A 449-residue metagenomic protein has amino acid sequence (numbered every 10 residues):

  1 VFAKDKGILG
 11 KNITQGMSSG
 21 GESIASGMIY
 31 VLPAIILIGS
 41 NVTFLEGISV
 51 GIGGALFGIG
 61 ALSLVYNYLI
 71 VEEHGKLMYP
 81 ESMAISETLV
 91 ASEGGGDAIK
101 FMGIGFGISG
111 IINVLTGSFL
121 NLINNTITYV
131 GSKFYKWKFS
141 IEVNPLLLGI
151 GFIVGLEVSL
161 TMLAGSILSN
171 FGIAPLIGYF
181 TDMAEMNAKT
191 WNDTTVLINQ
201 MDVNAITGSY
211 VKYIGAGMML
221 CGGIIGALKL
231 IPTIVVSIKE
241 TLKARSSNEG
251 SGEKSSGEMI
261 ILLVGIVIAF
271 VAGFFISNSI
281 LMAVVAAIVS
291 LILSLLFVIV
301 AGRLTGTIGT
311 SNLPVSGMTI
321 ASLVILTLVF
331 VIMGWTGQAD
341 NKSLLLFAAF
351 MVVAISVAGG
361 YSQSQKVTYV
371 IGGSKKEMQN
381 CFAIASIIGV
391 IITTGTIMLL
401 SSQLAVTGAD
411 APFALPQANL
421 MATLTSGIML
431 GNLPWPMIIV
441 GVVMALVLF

Functional and structural regions predicted by a protein language model:
V1-F449: Alpha-helical multipass membrane-protein architecture
